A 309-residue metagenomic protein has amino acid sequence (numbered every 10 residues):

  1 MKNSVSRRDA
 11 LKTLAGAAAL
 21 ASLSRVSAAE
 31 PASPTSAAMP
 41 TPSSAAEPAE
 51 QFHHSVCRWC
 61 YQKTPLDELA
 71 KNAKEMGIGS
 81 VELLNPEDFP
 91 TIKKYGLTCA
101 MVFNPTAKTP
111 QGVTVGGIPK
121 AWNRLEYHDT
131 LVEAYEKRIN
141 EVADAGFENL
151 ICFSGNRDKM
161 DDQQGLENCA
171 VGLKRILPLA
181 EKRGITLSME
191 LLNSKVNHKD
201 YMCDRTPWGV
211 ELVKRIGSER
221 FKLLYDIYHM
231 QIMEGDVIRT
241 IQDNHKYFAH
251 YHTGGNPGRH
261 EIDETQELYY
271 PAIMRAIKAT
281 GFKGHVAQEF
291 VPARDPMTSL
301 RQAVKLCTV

Functional and structural regions predicted by a protein language model:
K2-K74, G146-E148, C203-Y225, H229-V309: Histidine-acidic metal/acid-base catalytic patches
L14-S22, P48, P119-K222: Active-site acidic/histidine proton-transfer and metal-coordination neighborhood in alpha/beta enzyme cores
C60-Q62, N85-E87, P105-A107, N156-D158 (+4 more regions): Active-site-proximal loop/turn and secondary-structure-junction residues that shape catalytic pockets, frequently
L69-D88: Catalytic domains of carbohydrate-active enzymes, especially glycoside hydrolases
P90-F103, I185: Short acidic, glycine/proline-enriched helix-loop-strand junctions
